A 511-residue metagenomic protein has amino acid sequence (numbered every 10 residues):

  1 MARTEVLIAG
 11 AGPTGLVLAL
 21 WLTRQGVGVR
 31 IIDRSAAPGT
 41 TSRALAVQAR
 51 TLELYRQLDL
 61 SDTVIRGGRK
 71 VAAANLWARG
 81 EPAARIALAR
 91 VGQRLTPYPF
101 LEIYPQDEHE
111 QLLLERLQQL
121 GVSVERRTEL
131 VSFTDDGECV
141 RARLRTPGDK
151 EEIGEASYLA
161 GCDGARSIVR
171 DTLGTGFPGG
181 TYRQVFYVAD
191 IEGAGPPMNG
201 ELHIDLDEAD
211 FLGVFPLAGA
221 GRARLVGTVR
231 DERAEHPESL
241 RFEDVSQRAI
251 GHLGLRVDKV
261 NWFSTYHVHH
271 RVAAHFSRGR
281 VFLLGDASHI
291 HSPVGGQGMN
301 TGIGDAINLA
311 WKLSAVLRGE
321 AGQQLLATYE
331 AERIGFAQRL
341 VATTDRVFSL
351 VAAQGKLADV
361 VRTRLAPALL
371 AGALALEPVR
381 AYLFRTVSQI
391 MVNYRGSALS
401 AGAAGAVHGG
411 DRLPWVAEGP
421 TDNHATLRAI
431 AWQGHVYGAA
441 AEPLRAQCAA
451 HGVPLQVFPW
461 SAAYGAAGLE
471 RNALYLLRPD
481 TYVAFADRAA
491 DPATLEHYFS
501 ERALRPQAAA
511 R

Functional and structural regions predicted by a protein language model:
M1-R362, A366-L370, A509-A510: Core Rossmann-like FAD-binding/catalytic domain of the broad FAD-dependent monooxygenase superfamily
A2-E5, A9, Q25, R34 (+8 more regions): Helical substrate-recognition/capping region of FAD-dependent monooxygenase/halogenase enzymes
